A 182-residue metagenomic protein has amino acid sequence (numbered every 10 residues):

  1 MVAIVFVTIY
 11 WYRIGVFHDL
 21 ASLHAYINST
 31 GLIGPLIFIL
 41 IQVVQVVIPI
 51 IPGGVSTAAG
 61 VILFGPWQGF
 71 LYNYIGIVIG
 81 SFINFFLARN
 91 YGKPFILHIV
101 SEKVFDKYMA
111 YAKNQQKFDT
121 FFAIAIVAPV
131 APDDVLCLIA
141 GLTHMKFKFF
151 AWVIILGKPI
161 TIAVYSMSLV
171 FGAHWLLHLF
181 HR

Functional and structural regions predicted by a protein language model:
M1-A3: Hydrophobic H-region at the start of alpha-helical membrane spans
V5-L40, I77-A131, L142-F149, T161-A163 (+1 more regions): Membrane-interfacial helix-loop-helix
F38, Q42-L63, W67-G69, P129-L138: Transmembrane helix boundary and interhelical junction motifs in multipass membrane proteins
Q42-V46, I50, N73, I77-V78 (+2 more regions): Small-residue faces within membrane-embedded alpha-helices
T57-I79, G141-W152: Interfacial segments of multi-pass membrane proteins
